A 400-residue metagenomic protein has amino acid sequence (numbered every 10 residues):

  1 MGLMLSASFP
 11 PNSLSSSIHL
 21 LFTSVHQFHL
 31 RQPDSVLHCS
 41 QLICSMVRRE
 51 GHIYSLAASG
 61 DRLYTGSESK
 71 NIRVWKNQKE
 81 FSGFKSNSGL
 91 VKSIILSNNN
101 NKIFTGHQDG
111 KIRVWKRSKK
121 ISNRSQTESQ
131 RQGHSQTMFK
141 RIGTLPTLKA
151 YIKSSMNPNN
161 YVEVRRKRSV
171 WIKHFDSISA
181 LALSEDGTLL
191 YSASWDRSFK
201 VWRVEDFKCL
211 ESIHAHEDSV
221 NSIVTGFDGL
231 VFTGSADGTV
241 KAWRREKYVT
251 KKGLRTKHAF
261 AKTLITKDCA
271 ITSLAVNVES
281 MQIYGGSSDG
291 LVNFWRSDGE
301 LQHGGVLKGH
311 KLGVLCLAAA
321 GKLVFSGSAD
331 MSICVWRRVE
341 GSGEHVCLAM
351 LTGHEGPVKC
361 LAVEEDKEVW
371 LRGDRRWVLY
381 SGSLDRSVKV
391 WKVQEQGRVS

Functional and structural regions predicted by a protein language model:
M1-R73, K120-I172, E395-S400: Intrinsically disordered, low-complexity acidic/Ser/Thr/Pro-rich linker and tail segments in large eukaryotic scaffolds
I43-R48, F81-N87, R124-T127, H134-S135 (+9 more regions): Short C-terminal beta-strands that terminate individual repeats in beta-propeller domains, predominantly WD40 blades
E50-L56, G89-L96, I152-S155, K167-L183 (+4 more regions): Canonical WD40 repeat/beta-propeller blade segments in eukaryotic WD-repeat proteins
D61-Y64, S82, N100-F104, G187-Y191 (+8 more regions): Structural hallmark of WD40 beta-propellers
G66-S69, G106-D109, A193-D196, T233-D237 (+5 more regions): Conserved strand-to-loop turn within each blade of WD40 beta-propeller repeats
I72-K76, I112-K116, A193, F199-R203 (+4 more regions): WD40-repeat beta-propellers
K116-Q136, R244-L254, R296-G299, R337-G343 (+1 more regions): Short loop/turn segments immediately following beta-strands, especially the blade-tip and inter-blade linker loops
K359-S400: Blade-level signature of beta-propeller repeat domains, shared across WD40, Kelch, NHL, RCC1 and BNR/Asp-box propellers
